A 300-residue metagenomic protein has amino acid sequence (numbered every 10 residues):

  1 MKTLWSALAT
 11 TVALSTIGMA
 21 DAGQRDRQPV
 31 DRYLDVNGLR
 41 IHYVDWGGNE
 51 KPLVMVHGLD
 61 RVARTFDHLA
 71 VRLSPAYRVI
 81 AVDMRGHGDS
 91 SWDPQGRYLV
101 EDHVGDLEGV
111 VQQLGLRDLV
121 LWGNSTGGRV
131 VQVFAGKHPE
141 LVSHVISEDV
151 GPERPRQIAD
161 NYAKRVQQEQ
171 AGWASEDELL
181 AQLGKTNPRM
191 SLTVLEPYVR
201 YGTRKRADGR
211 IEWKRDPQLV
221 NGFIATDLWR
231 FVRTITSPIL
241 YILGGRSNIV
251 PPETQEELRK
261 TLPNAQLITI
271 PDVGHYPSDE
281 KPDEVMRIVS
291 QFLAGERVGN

Functional and structural regions predicted by a protein language model:
K2-L53, P75-Y77, L116-R117, S290-N300: Alpha/beta-hydrolase fold catalytic core
N37, A81-T126, R287: Active-site loop/oxyanion-hole signature of alpha/beta-hydrolase fold enzymes
L39, D45-D89: Conserved HGGG/HGGXW glycine-rich cap/lid loop of the alpha/beta-hydrolase fold
P52, R78, R117-V120, L141-H144 (+2 more regions): Structural signature of beta-strand start/N-cap positions in the alpha/beta core of ABC transporter nucleotide-binding
T65-D67, S90-G96, Q157-I158, P252-E253: Conserved catalytic-core motifs of eukaryotic protein kinase domains, centered on the activation segment
V133-G136, S143-E176: Flexible "cap/lid" loop of the alpha/beta hydrolase fold
R204-T261: Conserved serine/cysteine hydrolase catalytic core
A265-N300: Catalytic active-site module of serine/aspartate enzymes centered on a nucleophile-bearing elbow/loop
